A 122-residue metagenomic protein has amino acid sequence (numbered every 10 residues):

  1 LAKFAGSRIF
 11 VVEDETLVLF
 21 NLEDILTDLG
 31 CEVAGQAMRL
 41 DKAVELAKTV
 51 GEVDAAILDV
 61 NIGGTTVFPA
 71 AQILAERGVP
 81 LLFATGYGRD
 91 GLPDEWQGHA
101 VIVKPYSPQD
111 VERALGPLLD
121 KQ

Functional and structural regions predicted by a protein language model:
L1-F10, D41-K42, V103, S107-Q122: Non-catalytic signal-transmission and effector/linker regions of two-component phosphorelay proteins
E13: Conserved acidic carboxylate
T16-G35: Two-component/phosphorelay signaling modules centered on CheY-like receiver
Q36-A55: Acidic, metal-coordinating helix/loop segments flanking the phosphotransfer/catalytic sites of two-component signaling
K42, G64-P69: Acidic catalytic/metal-coordinating carboxylates
D59-V60: Active-site residues of response regulator receiver
E95-I102: As written
